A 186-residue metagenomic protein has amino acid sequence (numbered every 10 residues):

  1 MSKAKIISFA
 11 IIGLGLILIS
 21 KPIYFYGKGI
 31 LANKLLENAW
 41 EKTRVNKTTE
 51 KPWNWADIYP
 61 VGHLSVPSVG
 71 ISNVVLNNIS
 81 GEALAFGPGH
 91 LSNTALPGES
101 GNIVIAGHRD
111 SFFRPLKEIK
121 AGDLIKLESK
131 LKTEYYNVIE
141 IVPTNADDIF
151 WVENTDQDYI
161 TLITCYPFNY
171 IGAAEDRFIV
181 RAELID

Functional and structural regions predicted by a protein language model:
M1-K3: Cytosolic-side transmembrane helix boundary signature
K5-D186: Solvent-exposed, non-transmembrane regions of membrane-associated and secreted proteins
